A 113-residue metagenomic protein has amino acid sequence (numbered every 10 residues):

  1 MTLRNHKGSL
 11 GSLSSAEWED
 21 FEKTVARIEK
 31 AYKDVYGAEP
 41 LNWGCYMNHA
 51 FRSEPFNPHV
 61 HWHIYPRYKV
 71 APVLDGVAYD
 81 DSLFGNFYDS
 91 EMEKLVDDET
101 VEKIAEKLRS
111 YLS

Functional and structural regions predicted by a protein language model:
M1-S113: HIT superfamily nucleotide-processing domains
